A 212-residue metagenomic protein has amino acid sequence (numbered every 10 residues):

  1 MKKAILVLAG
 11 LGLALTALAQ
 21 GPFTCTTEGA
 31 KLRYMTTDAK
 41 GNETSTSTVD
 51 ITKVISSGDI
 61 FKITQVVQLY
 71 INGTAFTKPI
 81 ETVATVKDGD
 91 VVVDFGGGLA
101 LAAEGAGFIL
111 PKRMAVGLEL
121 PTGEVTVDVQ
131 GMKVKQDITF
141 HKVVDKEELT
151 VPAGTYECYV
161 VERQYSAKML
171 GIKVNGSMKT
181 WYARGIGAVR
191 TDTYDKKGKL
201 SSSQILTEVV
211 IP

Functional and structural regions predicted by a protein language model:
M1-A4: Positively charged n-region of N-terminal signal peptides that target proteins for export
G10-L11: Short, linear, compositionally biased motifs with a strong N-terminal bias
Q20-I80, V129-P212: Acidic, serine/threonine-rich low-complexity disordered tracts
C25-T27, T85-Y156: Solvent-exposed helix/loop surface patches that form functional interfaces
